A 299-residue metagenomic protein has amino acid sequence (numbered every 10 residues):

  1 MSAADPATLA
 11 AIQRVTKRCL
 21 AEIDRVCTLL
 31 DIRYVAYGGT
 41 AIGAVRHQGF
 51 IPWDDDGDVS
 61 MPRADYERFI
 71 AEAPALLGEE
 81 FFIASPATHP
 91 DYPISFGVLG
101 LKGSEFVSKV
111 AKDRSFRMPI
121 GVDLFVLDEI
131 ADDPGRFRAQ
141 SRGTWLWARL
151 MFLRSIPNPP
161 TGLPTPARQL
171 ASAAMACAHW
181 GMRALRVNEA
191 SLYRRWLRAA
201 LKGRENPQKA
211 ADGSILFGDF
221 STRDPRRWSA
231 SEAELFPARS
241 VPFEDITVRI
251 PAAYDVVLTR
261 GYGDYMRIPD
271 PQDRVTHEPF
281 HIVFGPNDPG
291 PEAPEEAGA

Functional and structural regions predicted by a protein language model:
M1-T28, A73-D132, F152-P164, R168-G263 (+1 more regions): Conserved catalytic core of two-metal-ion nucleotidyltransferases
D24-G57, M61-E67, A233, R260: Active-site nucleotide-donor binding segment shared across nucleotidyl transfer reactions
F69-A71: Conserved SAM-binding loop
P134-A139: A short secondary-structure junction signal
S141-T144: Short, His- and charge-rich active-site/binding loops that engage polyanionic ligands
W147-R149: Charge-rich, low-complexity terminal tails
